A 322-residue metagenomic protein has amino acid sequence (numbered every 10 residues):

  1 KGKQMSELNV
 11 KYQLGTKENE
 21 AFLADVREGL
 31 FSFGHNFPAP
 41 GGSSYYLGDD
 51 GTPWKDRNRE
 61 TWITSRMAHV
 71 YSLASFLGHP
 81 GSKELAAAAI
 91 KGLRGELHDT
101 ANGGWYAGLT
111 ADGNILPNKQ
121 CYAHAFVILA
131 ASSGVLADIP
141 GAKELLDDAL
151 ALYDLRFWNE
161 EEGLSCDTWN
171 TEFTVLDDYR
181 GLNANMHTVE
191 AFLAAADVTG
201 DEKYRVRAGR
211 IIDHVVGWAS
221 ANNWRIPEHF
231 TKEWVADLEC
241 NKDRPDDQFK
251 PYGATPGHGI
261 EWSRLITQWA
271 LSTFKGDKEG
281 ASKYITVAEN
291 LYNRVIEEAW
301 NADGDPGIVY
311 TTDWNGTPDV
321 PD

Functional and structural regions predicted by a protein language model:
G2-D322: Glycan-recognition and catalytic cores of secretory/periplasmic carbohydrate-active enzymes
